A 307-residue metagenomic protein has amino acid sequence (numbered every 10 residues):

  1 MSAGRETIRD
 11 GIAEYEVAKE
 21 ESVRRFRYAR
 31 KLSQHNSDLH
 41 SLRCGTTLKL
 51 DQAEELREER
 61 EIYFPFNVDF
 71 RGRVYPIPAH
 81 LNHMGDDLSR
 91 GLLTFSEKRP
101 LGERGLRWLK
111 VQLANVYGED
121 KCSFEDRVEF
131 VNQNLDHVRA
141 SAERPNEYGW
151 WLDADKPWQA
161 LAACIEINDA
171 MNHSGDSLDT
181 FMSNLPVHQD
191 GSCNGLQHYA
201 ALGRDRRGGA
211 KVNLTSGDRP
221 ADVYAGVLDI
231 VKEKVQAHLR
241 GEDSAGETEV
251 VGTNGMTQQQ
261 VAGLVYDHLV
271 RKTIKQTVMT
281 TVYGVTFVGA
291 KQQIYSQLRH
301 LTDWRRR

Functional and structural regions predicted by a protein language model:
M1-V278, G284-R307: Non-catalytic nucleic-acid-binding interfaces of large nucleic-acid enzymes and RNP effectors
